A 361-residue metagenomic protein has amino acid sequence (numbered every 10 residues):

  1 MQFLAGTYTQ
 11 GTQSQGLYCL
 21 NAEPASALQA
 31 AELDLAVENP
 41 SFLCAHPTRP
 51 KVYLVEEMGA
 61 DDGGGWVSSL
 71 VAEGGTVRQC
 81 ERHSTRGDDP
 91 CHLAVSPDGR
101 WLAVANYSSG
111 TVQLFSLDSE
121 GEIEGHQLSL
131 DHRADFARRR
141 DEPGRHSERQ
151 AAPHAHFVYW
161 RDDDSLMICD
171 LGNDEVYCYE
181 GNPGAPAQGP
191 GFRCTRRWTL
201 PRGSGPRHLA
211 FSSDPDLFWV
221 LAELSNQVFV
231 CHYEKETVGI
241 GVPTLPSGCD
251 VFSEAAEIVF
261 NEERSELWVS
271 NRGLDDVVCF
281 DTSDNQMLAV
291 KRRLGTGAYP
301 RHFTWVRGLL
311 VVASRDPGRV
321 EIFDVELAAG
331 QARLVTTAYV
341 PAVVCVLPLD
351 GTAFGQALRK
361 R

Functional and structural regions predicted by a protein language model:
M1-E23: An edge-strand/N-cap motif at the start of beta-rich repeat modules
A5-G11, L54-D61, V104-Y107, I168-L171 (+3 more regions): Conserved beta-strand positions in repeat-built beta-propeller and related beta-rich domains
T12-Y18, D62-S68, T111-L114, E175-C178 (+3 more regions): Structural motif
L20-S26, L70-T76, L114-H126, Y179-G189 (+3 more regions): Short loop/turn segments immediately following beta-strands, especially the blade-tip and inter-blade linker loops
Q29-L35, R78-S84, E142-E148, R193-T199 (+3 more regions): A short beta-strand motif characteristic of beta-propeller blades
A30-G99: Blade-loop segments of beta-propeller domains
V37-P47, R86-P97, W101, A134-D162 (+4 more regions): Beta-rich, blade/repeat-based domains predominating in secreted/periplasmic proteins but also intracellular
W160, S165-S225: Loop-centered beta-sheet repeat module
